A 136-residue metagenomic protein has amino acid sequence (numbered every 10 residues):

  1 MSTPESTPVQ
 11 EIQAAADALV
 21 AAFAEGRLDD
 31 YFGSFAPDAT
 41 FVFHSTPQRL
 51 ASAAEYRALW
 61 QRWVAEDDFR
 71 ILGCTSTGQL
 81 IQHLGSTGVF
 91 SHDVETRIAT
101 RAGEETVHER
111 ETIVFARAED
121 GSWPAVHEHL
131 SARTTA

Functional and structural regions predicted by a protein language model:
M1-Q10, A136: Basic/polar N-terminal segments that are highly enriched at the extreme N-terminus, encompassing both cleavable
P8-E11, A15, L28-S86, D93 (+1 more regions): A solvent-exposed, acidic/Ser-Thr-rich amphipathic alpha-helical stretch
L19, G26-R27: Short helix-adjacent coil turns
Q79, T96, R110-V114: Hydrophobic alpha-helical segments of small multi-pass membrane proteins
I81-G88, G103, F115-P124: A short, structured loop/turn motif at beta-sheet edges
S91-I98: Generic short beta-strand segments
T100-G103, T135-A136: A short, polar/proline- and glycine-enriched secondary-structure boundary/capping micro-motif
H108-A136: Short beta-strand edge/turn micro-motifs at domain boundaries
